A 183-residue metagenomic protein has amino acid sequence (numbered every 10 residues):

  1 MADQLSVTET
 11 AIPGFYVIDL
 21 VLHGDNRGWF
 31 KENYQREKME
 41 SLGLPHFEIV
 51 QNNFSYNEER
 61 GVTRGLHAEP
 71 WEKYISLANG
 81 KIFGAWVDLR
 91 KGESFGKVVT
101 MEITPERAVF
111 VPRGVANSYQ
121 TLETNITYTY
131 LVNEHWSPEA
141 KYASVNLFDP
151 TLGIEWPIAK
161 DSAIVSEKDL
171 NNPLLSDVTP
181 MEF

Functional and structural regions predicted by a protein language model:
M1-I103, E123-N125, V132-F183: Non-catalytic, conserved peripheral segments adjacent to functional cores
E102-T124: Conserved metal-binding segment of the jelly-roll/cupin
